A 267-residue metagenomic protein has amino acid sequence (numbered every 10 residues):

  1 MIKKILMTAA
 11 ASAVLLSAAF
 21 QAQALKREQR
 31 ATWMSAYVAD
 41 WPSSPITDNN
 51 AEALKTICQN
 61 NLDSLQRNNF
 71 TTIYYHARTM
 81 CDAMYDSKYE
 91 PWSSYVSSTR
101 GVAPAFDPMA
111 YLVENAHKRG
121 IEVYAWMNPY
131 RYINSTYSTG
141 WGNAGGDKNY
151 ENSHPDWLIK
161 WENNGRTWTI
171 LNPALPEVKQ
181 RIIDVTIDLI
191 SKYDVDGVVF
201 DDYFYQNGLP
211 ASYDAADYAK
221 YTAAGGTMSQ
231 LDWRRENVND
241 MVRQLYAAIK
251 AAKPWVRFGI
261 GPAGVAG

Functional and structural regions predicted by a protein language model:
M7-A19: Hydrophobic helical h-region of N-terminal Sec-dependent signal peptides in bacterial secretory/periplasmic proteins
R27-T56, A125, Y130-K192: Active-site-adjacent "subsite" loops/lids of carbohydrate-active enzymes
R30-M34, I73-Y75, V123-A125, V198-F200 (+1 more regions): Hydrophobic faces of well-ordered beta-strands that scaffold small-molecule active sites in alpha/beta enzyme cores
M34-A39, R78-M80, N128-Y130, D202-Y205 (+1 more regions): Active-site beta-loop-alpha junctions enriched in small/polar residues
T47-N68, Y95-R119, R181, E236-Q244: Aromatic- and glycine-enriched glycan-recognition loops and surfaces that form the carbohydrate-binding subsites
T56-D82, K192-D196: Catalytic domains of carbohydrate-active enzymes, especially glycoside hydrolases
N68-P104: Aromatic-lined carbohydrate-binding/catalytic grooves of carbohydrate-active enzymes
A110, A144, E151-G267: Polysaccharide-binding and catalytic clefts of secreted carbohydrate-active enzymes
